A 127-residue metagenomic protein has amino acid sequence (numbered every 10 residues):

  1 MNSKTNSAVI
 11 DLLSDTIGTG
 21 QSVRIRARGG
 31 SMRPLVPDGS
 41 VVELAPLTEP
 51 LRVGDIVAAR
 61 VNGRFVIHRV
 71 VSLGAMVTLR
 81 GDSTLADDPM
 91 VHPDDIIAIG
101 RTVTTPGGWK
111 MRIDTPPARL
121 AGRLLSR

Functional and structural regions predicted by a protein language model:
M1-R127: Extended hydrophobic leader/signal-anchor segments used for secretion and membrane insertion
